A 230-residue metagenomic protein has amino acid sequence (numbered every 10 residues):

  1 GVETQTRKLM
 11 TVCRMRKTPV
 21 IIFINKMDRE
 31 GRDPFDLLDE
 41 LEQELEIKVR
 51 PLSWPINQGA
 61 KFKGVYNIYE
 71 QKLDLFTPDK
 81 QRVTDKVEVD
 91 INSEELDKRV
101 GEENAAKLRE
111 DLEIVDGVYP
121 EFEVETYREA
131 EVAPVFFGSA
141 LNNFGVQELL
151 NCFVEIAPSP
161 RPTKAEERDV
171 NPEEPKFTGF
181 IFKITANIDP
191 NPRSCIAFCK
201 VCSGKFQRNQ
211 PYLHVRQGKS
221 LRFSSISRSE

Functional and structural regions predicted by a protein language model:
G1-E230: Structural and coupling elements of P-loop NTPases
